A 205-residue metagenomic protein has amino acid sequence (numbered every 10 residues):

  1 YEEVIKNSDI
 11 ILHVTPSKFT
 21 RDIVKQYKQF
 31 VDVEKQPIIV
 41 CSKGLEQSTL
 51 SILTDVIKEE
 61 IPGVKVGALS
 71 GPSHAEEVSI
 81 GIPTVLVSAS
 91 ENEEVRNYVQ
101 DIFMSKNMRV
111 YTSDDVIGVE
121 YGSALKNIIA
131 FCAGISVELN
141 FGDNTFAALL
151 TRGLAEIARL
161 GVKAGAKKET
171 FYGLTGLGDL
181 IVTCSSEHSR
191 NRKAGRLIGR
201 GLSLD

Functional and structural regions predicted by a protein language model:
Y1, T15, C41-G44, L69-P72 (+5 more regions): Fold-independent oxyanion-binding glycine-rich loops and adjacent beta-strand/coil segments at enzyme active sites
E3-K6, I10-G81, V99: Rossmann-like NAD(P)(H) cofactor-binding subdomain of soluble oxidoreductases
K6-N7, L125, L177: Alpha-helix C-terminal capping/helix-to-coil transition sites in glycosyltransferase folds
F19, F30, V56-V64, P83-T170 (+1 more regions): Internal alpha-helical scaffold of NAD(P)-dependent oxidoreductase catalytic cores
H74-A75, V137, L180-E187: Glycine-rich phosphate/pyrophosphate-binding beta-alpha loops
I129, L177, I181: Active-site His/Glu-centered metal-binding helix of metallohydrolases
F171-G173, L177: Histidine/acidic-rich helix-loop-helix segments that form or flank divalent-metal centers in metalloenzyme catalytic
E187-D205: Divalent-cation-assisted or electrostatically stabilized phosphate/pyrophosphate-binding catalytic cores
